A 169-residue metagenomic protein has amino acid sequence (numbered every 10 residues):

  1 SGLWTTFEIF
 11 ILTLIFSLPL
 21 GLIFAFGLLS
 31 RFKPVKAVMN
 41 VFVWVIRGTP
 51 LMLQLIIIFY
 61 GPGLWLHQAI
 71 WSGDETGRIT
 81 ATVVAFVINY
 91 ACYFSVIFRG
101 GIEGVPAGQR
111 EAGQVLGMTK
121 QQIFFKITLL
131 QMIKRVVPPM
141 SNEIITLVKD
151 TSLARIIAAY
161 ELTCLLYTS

Functional and structural regions predicted by a protein language model:
S1-S169: Transmembrane alpha-helices and adjacent helix-loop boundaries
